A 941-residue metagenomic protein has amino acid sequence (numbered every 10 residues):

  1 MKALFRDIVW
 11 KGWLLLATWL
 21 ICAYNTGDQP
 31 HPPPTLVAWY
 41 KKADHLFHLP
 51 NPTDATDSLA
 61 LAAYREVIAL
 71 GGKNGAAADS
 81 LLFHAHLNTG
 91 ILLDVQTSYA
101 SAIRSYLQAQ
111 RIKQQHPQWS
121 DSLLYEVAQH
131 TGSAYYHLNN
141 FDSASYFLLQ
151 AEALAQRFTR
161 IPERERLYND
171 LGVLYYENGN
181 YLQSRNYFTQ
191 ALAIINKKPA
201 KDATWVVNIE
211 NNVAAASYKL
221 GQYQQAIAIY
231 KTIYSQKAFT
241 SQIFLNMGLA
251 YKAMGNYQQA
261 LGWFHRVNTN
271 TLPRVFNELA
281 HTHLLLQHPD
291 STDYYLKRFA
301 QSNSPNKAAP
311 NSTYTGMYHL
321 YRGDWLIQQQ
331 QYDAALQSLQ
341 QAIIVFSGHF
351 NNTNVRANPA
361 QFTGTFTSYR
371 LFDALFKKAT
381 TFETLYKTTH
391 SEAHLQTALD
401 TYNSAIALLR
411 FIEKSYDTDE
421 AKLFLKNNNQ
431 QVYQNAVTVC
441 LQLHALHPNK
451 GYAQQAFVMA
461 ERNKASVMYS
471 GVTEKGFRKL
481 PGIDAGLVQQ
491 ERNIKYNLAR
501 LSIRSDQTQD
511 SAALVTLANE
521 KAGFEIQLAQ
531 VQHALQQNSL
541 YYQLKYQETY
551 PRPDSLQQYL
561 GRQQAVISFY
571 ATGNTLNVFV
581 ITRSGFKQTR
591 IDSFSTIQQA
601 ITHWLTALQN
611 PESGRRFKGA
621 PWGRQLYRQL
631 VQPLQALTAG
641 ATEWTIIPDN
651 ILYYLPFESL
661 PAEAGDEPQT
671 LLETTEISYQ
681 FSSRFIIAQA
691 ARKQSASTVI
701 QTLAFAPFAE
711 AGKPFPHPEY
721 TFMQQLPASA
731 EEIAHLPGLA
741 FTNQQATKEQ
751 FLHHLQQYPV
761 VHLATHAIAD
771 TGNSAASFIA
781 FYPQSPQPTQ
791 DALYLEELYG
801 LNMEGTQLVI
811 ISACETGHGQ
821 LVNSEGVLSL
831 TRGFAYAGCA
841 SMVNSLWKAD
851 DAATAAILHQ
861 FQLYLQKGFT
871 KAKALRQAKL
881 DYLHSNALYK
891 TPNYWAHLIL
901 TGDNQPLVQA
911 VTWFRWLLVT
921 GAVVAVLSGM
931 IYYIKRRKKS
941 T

Functional and structural regions predicted by a protein language model:
Y24-H84, W119-S122: N-terminal leader/linker segments that initiate helical-solenoid repeat arrays
Q29, L336, Q340, I344-N351 (+6 more regions): Amphipathic alpha-helical protein-protein interaction segments
Y40, D44-P52, L81-V95, S122-H137 (+7 more regions): Conserved alpha-helical positions within TPR/SEL1-like repeat arrays
P50-N51, A55, T97, N139 (+7 more regions): Residue-level detector of the short coil/turn that links helix A to helix B within each tetratricopeptide repeat
V67-S80, I112-S122, L154-I161, I195-A203 (+4 more regions): Flexible helix-coil transition and linker loops at the boundaries of alpha-helical arrays
Y542-T941: Catalytic cores of enzymes
